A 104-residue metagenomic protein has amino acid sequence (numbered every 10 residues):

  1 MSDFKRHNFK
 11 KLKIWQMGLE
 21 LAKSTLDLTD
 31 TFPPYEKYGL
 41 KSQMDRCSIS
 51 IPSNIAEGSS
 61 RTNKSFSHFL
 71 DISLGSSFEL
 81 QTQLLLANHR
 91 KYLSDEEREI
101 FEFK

Functional and structural regions predicted by a protein language model:
M1-K104: Amphipathic alpha-helical assembly/interaction segments
